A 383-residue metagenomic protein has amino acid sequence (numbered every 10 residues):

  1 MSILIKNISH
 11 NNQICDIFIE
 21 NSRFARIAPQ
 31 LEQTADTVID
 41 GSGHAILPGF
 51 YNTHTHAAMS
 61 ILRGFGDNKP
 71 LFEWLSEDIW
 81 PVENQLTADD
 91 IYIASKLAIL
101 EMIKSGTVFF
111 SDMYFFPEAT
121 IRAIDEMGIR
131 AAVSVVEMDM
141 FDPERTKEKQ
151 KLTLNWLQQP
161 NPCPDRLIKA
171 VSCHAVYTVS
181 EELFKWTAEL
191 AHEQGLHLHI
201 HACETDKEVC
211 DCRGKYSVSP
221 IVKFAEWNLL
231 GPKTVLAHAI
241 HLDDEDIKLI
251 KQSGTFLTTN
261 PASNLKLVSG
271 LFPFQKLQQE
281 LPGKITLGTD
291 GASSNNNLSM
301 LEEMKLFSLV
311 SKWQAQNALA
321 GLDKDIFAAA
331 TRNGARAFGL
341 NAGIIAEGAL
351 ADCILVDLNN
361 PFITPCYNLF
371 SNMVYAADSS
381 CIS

Functional and structural regions predicted by a protein language model:
S2-I3, S9-L47: Histidine-rich, glycine-flanked metal-binding segment
P48-S60, H197-D206: Histidine-centered catalytic micro-motifs
I61-I93, M127-G128, A132-D142, K147 (+3 more regions): Active-site gating loops and adjacent loop-to-helix segments of metal-dependent hydrolytic enzymes
R63-I129, Q150-C163: Alpha-helical scaffold segments that flank or form the walls of functional sites
A119-A239: Metal-coordinating catalytic core of metallo-dependent amide/deamination hydrolases
L198-T205, T258, S269, Q279-E303 (+1 more regions): Short acidic/histidine-rich active-site segments
D206-V218, D246-I247, K251, V268-Q275 (+2 more regions): Histidine/acidic-residue-rich catalytic or RNA/ligand-binding cores of hydrolases and nuclease-related proteins
L350-S383: C-terminal cap of metal-dependent C-N hydrolases
